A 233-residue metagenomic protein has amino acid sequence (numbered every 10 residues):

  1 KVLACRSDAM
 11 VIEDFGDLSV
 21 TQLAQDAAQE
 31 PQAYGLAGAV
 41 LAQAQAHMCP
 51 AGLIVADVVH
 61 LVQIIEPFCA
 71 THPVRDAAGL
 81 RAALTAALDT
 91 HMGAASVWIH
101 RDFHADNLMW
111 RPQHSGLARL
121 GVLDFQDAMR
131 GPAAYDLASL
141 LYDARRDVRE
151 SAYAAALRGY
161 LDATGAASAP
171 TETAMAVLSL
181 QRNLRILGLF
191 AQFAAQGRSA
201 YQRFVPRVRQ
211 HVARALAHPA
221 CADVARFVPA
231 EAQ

Functional and structural regions predicted by a protein language model:
K1-Q63, P67-D76, G93: ATP-binding pocket architecture of kinase catalytic cores
E30-A37, L61, A77-L84, Y153 (+2 more regions): Hydrophobic packing residues in well-ordered alpha-helices of helical domains and bundles
A33, H60, A95, H100 (+2 more regions): Secondary-structure capping and boundary motifs in well-ordered enzyme cores
A44, A87-Y135, D147: Active-site acidic catalytic loop and adjacent metal/ATP-binding pocket of ATP-dependent phosphoryl transfer enzymes
L53-V59, S168-S179, R203: All-alpha amphipathic helical-bundle segments outside canonical DNA-binding/catalytic cores that form hydrophobic
E66-P73, R130-A167, L180-R198, R209-L216: Active-site activation/catalytic loop segments of kinase-like enzymes and analogous catalytic loops in related
S199-Q233: Regulatory N- and C-terminal appendages and interdomain linkers associated with kinase/kinase-like NTP transferase
